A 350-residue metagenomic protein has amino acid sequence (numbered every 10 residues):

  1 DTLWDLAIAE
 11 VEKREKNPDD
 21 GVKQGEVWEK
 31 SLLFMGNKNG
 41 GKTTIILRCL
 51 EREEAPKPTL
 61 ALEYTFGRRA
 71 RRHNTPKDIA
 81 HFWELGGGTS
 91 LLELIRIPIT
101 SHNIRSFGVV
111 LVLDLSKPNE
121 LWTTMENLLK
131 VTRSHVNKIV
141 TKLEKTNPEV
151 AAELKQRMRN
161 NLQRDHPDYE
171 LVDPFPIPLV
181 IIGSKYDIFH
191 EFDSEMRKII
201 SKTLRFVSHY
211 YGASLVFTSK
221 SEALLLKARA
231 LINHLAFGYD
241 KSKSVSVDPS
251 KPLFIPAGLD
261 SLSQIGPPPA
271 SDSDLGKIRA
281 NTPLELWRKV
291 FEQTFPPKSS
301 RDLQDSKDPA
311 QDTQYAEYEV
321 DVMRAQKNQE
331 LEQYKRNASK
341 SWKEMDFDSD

Functional and structural regions predicted by a protein language model:
D1-I8, R14, S31, V172-V180 (+2 more regions): P-loop NTP-binding site
D1-N37, F66-A70, I79, L91-L92: Short, flexible boundary segments at extreme N-termini or domain junctions of P-loop NTPases and their
L6, G40-I45, S90-L94, G108 (+6 more regions): Acidic, Ser/Thr-rich intrinsically disordered and amphipathic helical segments
R14-G21, R52-E53, E63-R69, L91-I99 (+3 more regions): Eukaryotic intrinsically disordered and solvent-exposed regulatory patches
F34, H81-L85, V109-D114, L128 (+2 more regions): Conserved beta-strand segments of the P-loop GTPase G domain that flank and frequently precede/overlap
K42-P58: A conserved segment at the C-terminal end of the G1
E54-R105, L113-L115: Switch I (G2) and immediately adjacent beta-strands of P-loop GTPase domains
L92-Q156: Inter-motif core of Ras-like GTPase G domains
